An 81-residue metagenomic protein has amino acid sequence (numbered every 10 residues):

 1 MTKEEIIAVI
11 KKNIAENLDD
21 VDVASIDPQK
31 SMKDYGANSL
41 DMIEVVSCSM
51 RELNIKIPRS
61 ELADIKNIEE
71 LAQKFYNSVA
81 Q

Functional and structural regions predicted by a protein language model:
M1-V23, Y76-Q81: Thiotemplate assembly-line natural product biosynthesis machinery
E16-D34, L53-D64: Phosphopantetheine carrier-protein modules
D34-Y35, Q73: Acidic pyrophosphate-coordinating catalytic loop
D41: Two-component histidine kinase catalytic core, primarily the HATPase_c
K56, K66-A80: C-terminal structural segments of small proteins and small subunits
